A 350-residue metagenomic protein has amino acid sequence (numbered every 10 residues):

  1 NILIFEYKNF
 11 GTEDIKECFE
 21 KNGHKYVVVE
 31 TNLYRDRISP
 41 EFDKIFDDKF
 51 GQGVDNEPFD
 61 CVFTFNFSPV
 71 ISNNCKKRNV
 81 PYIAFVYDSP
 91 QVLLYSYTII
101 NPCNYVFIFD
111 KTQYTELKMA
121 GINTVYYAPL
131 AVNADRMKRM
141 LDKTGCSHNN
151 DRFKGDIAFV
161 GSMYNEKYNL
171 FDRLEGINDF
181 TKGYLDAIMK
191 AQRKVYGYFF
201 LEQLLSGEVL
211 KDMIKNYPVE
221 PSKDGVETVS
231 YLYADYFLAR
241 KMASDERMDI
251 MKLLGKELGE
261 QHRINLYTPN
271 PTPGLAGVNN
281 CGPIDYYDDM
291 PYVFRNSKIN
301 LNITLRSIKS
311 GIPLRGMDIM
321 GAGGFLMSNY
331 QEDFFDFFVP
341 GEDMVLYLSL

Functional and structural regions predicted by a protein language model:
N1-E6, F10-E13, E17-N32, I99-C103 (+4 more regions): Catalytic binding pocket for nucleotide-activated donors in carbohydrate/polymer assembly enzymes
N1-N79, Y231-F237, K241, D245 (+1 more regions): N-terminal pre-catalytic "stem/leader" segment of glycosyltransferase-like enzymes
I4, V27-V29, F63-T64, A84-V86 (+5 more regions): A structural signal for short, well-ordered beta-strand segments and their strand-loop junctions that often border
Y7-F10, F65-P69, Y87-Q91, T112 (+3 more regions): Short beta->alpha connector loops
D14-H24, I250-Q261: A short, Lys/Arg-enriched amphipathic alpha-helix followed by its capping loop at the start of a domain
K49, I71, L94-Y95, D288-D289: Short acidic active-site motifs
N79-S222: Catalytic core of nucleotide-activated saccharide and alditol-phosphate transferases
L210-E257, Y267: Alpha-helix-centered segments that form part of catalytic cores
